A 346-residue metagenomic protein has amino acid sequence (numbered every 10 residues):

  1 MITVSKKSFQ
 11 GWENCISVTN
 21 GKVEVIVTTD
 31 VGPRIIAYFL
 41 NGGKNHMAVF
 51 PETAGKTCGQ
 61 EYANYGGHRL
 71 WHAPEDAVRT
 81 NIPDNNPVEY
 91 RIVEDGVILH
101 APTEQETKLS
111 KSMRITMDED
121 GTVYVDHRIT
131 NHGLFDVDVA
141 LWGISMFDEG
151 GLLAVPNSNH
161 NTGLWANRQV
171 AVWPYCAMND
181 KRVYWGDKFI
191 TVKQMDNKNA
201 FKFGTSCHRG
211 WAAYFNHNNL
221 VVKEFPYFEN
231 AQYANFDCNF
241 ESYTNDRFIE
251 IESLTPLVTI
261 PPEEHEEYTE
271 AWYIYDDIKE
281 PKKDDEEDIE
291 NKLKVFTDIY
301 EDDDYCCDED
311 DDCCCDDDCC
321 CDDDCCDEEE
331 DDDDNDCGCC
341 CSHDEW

Functional and structural regions predicted by a protein language model:
M1-Y124, R128, H132-C307, D344: Surface-exposed acidic/polar loop and edge beta-strand patches at domain peripheries
D303-W346: Histidine-centered metal-binding segments
